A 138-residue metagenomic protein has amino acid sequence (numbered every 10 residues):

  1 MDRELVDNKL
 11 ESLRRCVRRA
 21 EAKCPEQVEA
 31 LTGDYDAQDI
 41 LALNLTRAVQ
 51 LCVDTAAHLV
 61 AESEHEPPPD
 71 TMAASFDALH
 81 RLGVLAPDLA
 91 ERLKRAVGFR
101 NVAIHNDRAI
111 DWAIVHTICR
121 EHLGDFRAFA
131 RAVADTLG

Functional and structural regions predicted by a protein language model:
M1-G138: Solvent-exposed interaction patches of small proteins and small membrane subunits
